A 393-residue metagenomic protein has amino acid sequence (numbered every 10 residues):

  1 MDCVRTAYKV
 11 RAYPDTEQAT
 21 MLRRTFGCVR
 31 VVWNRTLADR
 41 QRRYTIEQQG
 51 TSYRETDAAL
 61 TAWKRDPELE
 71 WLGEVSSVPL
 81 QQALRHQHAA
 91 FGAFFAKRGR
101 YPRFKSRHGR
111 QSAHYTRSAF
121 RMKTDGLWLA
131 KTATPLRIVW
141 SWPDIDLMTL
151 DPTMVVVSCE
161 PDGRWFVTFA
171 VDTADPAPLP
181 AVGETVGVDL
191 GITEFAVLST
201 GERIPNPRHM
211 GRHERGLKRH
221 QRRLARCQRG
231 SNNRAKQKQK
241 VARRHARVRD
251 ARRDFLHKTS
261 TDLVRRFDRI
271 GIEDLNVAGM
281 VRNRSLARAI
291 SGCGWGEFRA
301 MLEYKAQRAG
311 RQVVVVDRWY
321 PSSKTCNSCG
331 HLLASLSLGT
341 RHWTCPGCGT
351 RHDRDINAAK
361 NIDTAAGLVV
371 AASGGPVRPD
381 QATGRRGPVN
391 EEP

Functional and structural regions predicted by a protein language model:
M1, R5, A289, C293-P393: Positively charged, low-complexity nucleic-acid-binding target-recognition regions
M1-P79: Gly/serine-rich nucleotide phosphate-binding loop at the start of the catalytic core of nucleotide/ADP-ribose-handling
T36, A83-F94, I356-A366: Stable alpha-helical structural segments in soluble proteins, enriched in small hydrophobic residues
R43-L69, D151-P152, C159-R299, V370-P393: Substrate-contacting helices/loops that form the catalytic groove of nucleic-acid and nucleotide-polymer processing
R54-E160: Acidic carboxylate diad motif detector
F120, D125-L129, R164-V167, F195-A196 (+1 more regions): Hydrophobic residues embedded in beta-strands of well-ordered beta-sheets
G126-I138, F169-A174, T200-E202, G347-G349: Secondary-structure transition/turn motif
